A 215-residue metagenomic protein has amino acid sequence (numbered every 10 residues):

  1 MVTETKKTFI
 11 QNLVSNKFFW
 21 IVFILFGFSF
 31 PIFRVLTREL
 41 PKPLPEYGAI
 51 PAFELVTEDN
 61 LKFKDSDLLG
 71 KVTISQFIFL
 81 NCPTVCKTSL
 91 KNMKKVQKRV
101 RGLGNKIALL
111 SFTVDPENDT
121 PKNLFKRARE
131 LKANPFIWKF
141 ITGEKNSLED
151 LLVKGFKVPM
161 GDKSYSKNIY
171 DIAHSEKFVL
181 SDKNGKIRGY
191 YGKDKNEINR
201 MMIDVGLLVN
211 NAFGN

Functional and structural regions predicted by a protein language model:
M1-V56, N211, N215: N-terminal targeting signals for export/organelle localization
T3-E4, L36-E39, F125-K126, P135-F136 (+2 more regions): Non-catalytic interaction/Regulatory regions outside core domains
I50-P51, T73, S175-K177: Short loop/turn microsegments at loop-to-beta-strand junctions
V56-T57, S181: Hydrophobic alpha-helical segments, especially N-terminal targeting/anchoring helices
F63-M93, L109-L110: Short active-site neighborhood of thiol/selenol oxidoreductases, capturing the structured segment around
L90-L151: Structural microenvironment flanking redox-active thiols in thiol-disulfide oxidoreductases
S164-N215: Thiol-/selenol-based redox modules, centered on thioredoxin-like and closely related oxidoreductase domains
